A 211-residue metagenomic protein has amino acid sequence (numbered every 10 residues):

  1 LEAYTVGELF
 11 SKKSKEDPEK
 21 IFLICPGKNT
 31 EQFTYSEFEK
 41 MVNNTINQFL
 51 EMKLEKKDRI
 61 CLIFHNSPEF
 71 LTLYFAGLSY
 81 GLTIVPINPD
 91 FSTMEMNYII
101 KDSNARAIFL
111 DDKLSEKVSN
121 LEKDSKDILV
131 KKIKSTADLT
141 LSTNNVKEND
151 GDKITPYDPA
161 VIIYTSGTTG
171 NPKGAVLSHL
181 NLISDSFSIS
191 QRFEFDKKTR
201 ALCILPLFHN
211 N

Functional and structural regions predicted by a protein language model:
L1-F33, E37-M52, K56, Y80: N-lobe entry segment of adenylate-forming
A3, P18-I21, V146-Y164, G170-N171 (+1 more regions): Conserved pre-ATP/AMP-binding loop-to-beta segment of ANL
G27, K113-P156: ANL superfamily adenylate-forming
E31, T45-F91: Conserved AMP-binding/adenylate-forming
Q32-S36, A160-F187: Conserved AMP-binding A3 loop
F38-T45, A175-D196, A201-F208: Conserved structural elements of the adenylate-forming
A76-Y80, D196, R200, N211: Conserved short alpha-helical elements in the N-terminal third of ANL/AMP-binding
F91-V118, D185-L202: Conserved ATP-dependent adenylate/AMP-binding module captured primarily in the ANL superfamily
